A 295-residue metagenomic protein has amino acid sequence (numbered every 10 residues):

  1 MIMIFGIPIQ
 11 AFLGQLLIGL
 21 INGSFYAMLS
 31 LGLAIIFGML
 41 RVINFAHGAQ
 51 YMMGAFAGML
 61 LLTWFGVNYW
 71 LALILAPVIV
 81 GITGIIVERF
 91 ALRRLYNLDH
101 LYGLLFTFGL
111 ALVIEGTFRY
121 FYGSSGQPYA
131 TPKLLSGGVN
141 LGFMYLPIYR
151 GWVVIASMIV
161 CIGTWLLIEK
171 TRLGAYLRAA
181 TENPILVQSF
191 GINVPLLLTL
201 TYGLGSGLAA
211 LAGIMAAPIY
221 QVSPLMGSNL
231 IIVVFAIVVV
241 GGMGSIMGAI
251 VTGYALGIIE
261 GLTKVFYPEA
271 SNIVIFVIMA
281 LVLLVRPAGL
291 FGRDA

Functional and structural regions predicted by a protein language model:
M1-M28, A57, N68-A72, L98-Y102 (+3 more regions): Membrane-interfacial amphipathic/re-entrant helices at transmembrane-helix boundaries
I2, A11, F90, F121 (+4 more regions): Cytosolic-side transmembrane-helix boundaries in multi-pass membrane proteins
I2-F5, R94-L95, D99-K170, L197 (+5 more regions): Transmembrane helix-bundle core of multi-pass membrane transporters and related energy-transducing complexes
A11-W64, I86, F90-L98, Y102 (+1 more regions): Single transmembrane alpha-helix segments in multi-pass membrane proteins
N22, M144-V222, I246-T252: Helix-loop-helix "hairpin" substructures at the membrane interface of multi-pass membrane proteins
Y26, G66-V78, T199-A209, G213-I214 (+2 more regions): Transmembrane alpha-helical segments in multi-pass inner-membrane proteins
A55, M59, P77-T83, L110-F118 (+4 more regions): Hydrophobic core segments of alpha-helical transmembrane domains in multi-pass membrane transport and ion-translocation
G66-L110, T117, V251-L256, R286-P287: Alpha-helical transmembrane segments within multi-pass membrane transporters and channels
